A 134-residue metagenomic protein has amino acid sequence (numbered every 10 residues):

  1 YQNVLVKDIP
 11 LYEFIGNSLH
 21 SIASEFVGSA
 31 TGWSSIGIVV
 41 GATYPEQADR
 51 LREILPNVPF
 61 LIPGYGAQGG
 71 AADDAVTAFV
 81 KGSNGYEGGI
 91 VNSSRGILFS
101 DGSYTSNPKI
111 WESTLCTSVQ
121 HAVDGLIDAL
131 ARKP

Functional and structural regions predicted by a protein language model:
Y1-G37: Conserved anion-binding
Y1-I9, S94, L98, H121 (+1 more regions): Glycoside hydrolase catalytic-domain context in secreted enzymes
D8-E13, N57-F60, F79-G82, K109-E112: Short, low-complexity, polar/charged sequence segments that are solvent-exposed and flexible
Y12, G16, H20, A48 (+2 more regions): Generic structural signal for well-ordered alpha-helices, preferentially at hydrophobic/aromatic core positions
L19-S24, L51-L55, V123, I127 (+1 more regions): Surface-exposed amphipathic alpha-helices with a cationic face
I38, A42-N92, G96, S100: A C-terminal functional module that forms or caps the active site or interfaces directly with catalytic machinery
A75-K81, G88, I97-P134: C-terminal helical cap(s) of enzyme catalytic domains, especially alpha/beta-barrels
